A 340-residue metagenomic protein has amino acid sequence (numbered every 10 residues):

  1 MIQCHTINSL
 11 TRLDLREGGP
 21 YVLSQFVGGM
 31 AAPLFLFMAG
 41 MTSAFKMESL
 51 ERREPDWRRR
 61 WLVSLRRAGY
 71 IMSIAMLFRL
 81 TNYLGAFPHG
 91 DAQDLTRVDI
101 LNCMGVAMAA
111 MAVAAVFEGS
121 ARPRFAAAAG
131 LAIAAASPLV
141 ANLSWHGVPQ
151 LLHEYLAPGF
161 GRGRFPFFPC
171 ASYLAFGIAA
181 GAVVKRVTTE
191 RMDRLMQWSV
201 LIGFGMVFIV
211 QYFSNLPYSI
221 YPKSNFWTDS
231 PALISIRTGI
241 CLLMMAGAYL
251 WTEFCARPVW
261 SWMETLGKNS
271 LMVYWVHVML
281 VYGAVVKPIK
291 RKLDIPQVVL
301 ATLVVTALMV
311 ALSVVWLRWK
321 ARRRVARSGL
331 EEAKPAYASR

Functional and structural regions predicted by a protein language model:
M1-R340: Alpha-helical transmembrane segments and their immediate juxtamembrane cytosolic regions
